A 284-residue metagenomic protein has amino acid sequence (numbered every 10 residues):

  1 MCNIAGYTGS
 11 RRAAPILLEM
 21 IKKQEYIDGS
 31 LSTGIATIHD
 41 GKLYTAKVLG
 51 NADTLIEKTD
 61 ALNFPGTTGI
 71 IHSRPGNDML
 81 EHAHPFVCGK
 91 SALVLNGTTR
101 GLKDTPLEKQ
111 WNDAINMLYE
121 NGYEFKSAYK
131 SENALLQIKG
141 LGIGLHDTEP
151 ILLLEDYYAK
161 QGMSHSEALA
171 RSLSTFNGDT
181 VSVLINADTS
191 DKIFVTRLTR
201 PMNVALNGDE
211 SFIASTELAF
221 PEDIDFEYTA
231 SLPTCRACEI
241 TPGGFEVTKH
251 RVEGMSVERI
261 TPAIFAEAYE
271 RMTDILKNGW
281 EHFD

Functional and structural regions predicted by a protein language model:
M1-D284: Conserved short alpha-helical segments that host acidic/polar catalytic motifs at enzyme active sites
